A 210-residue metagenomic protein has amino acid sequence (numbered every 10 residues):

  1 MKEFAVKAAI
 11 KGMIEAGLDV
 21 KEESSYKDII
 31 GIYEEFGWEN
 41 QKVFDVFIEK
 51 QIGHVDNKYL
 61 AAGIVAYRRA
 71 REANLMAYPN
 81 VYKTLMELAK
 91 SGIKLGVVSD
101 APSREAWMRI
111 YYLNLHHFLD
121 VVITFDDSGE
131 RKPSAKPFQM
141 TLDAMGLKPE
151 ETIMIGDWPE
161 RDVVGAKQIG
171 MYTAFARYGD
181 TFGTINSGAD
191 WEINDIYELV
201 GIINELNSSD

Functional and structural regions predicted by a protein language model:
M1-K83, R104: N-terminal helical cap/lid subdomain that shapes the substrate entry/recognition surface in HAD-like hydrolases
I14-D19, Y82, M86-A89, I93-D210: Asp-based, Mg2+/Mn2+-dependent phosphohydrolase catalytic module
